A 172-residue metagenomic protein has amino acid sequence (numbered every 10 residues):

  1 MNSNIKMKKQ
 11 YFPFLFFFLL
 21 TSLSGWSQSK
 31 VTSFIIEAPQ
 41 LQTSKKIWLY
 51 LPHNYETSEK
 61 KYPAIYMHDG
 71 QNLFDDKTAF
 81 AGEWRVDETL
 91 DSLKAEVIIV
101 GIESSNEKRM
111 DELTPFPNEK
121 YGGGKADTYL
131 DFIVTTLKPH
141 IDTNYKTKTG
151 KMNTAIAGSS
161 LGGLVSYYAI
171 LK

Functional and structural regions predicted by a protein language model:
M1-V31: Bacterial Sec-dependent N-terminal signal peptides
Q28-K172: Non-catalytic cap/lid and distal C-terminal segments of serine-dependent acyl enzymes
